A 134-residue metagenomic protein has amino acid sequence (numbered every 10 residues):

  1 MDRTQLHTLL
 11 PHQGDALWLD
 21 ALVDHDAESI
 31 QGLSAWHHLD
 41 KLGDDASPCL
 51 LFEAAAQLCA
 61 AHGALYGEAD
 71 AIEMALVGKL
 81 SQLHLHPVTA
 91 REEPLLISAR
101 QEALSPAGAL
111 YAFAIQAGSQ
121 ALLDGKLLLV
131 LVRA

Functional and structural regions predicted by a protein language model:
M1-Q13, I72: Short aromatic-glycine motifs in intrinsically disordered, low-complexity regions
P11-W18, A90-L96: Short coil-to-beta-strand transition motifs
H12-S47: Catalytic strand-loop segment that frames the active site of acyl-thioester-processing enzymes
A21-D24, Q82, P87, Q101-A103 (+1 more regions): A residue-level detector for short acidic-glycine micro-motifs
G43-H62, V77: Compact, glycine-rich, soluble single-domain proteins
L58, A90-R91, R100-A134: HotDog/MaoC-like acyl-thioester-processing domains
A61-S98, D124: Hydrophobic beta-strand-centered segment that forms part of the acyl-chain substrate-binding groove
